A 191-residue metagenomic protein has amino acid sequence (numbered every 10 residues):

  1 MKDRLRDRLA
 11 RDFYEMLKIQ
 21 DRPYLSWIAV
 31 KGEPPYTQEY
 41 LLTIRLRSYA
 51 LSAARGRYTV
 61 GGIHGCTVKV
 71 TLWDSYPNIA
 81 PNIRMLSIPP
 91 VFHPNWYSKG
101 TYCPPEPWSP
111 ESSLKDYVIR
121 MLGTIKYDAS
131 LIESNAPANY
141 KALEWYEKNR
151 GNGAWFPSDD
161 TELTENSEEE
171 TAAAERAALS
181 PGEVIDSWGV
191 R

Functional and structural regions predicted by a protein language model:
M1-G65, S75-R191: UBC/E2-like fold recognition across ubiquitin and ubiquitin-like conjugation systems, capturing catalytically active
